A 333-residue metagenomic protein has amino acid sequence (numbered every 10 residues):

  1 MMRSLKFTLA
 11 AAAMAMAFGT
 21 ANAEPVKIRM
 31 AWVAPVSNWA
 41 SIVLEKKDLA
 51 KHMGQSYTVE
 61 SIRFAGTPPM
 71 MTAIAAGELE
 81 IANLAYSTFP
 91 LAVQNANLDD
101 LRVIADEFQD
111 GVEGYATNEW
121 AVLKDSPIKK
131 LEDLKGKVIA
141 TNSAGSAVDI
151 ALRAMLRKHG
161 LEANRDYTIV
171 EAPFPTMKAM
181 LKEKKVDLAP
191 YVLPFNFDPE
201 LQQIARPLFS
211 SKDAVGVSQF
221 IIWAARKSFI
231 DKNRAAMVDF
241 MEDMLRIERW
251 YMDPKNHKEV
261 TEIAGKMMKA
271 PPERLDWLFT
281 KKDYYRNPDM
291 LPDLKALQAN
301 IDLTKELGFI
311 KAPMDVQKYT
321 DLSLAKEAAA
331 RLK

Functional and structural regions predicted by a protein language model:
M1-L9: Bacterial N-terminal signal peptides that target proteins for export
T8-A17: Bacterial N-terminal signal peptides
F18-A23: Sec/Tat signal peptide C-region and signal peptidase I cleavage site
E24-E162, T168-E171, D187-L193, V217: Short, glycine-/small- and polar/acidic-enriched structural segments that line small-molecule recognition paths
K46, G54, A75, L79 (+8 more regions): Sec-exported extracytoplasmic/periplasmic mature domains
S87, P175-K266: Pocket-lining segment of extracytoplasmic ligand-binding domains
D231-K311: Secondary-structure end/capping motifs
I301-K333: Conserved C-terminal helix/tail region of periplasmic/extracytoplasmic solute-binding proteins
